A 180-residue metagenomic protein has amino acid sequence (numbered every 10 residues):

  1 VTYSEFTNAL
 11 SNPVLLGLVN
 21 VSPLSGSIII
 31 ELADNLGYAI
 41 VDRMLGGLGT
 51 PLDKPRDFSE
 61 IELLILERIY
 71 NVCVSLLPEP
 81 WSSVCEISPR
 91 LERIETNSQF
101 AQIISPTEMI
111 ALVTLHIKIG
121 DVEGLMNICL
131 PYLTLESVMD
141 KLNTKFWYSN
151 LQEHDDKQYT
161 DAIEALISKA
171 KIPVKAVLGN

Functional and structural regions predicted by a protein language model:
V1-N180: N-terminal auxiliary interaction/assembly segments of multi-subunit proteins
